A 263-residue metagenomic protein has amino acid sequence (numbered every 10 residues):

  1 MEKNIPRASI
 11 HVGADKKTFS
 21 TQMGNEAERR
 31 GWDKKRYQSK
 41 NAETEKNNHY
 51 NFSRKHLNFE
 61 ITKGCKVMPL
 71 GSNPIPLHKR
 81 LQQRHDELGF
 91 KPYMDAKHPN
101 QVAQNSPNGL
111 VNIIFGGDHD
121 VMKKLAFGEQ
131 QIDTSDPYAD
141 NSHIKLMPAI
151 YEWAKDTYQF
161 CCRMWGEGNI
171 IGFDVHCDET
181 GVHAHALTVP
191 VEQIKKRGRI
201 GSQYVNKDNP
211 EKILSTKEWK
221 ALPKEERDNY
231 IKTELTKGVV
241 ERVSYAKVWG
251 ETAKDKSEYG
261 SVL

Functional and structural regions predicted by a protein language model:
M1-L263: N-terminal nicking endonuclease/strand-transfer module with a His-rich metal-binding environment and a catalytic Tyr
